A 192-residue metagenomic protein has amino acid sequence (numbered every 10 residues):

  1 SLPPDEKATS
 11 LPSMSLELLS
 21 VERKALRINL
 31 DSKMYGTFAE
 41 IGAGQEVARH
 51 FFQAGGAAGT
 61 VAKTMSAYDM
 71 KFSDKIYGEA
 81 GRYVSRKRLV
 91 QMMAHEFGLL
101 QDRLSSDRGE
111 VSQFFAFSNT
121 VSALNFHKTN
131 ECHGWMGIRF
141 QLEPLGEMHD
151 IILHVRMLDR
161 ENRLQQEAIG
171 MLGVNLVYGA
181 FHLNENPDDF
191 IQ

Functional and structural regions predicted by a protein language model:
S1-P3, S10: Short, positively charged and aromatic/hydrophobic N-terminal segments
T9-Q192: Non-catalytic terminal extensions that flank enzyme cores
